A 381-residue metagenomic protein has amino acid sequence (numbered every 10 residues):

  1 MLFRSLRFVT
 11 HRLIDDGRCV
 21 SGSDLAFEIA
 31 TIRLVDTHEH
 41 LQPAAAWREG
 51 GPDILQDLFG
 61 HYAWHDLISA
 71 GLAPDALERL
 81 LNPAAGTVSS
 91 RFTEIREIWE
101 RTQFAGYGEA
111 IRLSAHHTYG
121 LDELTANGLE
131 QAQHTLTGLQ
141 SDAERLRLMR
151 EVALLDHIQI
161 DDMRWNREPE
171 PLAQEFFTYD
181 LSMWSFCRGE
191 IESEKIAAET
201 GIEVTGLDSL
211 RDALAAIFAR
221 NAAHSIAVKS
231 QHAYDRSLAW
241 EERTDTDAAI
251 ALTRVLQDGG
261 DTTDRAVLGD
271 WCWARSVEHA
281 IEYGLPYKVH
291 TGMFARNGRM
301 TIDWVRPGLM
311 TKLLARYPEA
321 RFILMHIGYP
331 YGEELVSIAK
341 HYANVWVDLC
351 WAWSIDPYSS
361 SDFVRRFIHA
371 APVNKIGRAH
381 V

Functional and structural regions predicted by a protein language model:
L6-L34, E39-E278, H341-N344, S354-I355 (+1 more regions): Metal-cofactor-binding active-site regions of metalloenzymes
H38-Q42, H290, H326: Histidine-centered divalent metal-coordination motifs
L129, H290, N297-R299, P318-R321 (+1 more regions): Acidic/glycine-enriched edge-of-secondary-structure segments
D235-S237, F294-T301, W353-D356: Short, small-residue-enriched loops and turns at beta-alpha junctions that line or gate enzyme active sites
V255-T311: Acidic, glycine-rich loop-and-beta core segments that form the ion-binding/anion-interacting portion of active sites
D303, G308-K312, E319-H380: H/E-rich (His + Asp/Glu) clusters that bind or coordinate divalent metals
